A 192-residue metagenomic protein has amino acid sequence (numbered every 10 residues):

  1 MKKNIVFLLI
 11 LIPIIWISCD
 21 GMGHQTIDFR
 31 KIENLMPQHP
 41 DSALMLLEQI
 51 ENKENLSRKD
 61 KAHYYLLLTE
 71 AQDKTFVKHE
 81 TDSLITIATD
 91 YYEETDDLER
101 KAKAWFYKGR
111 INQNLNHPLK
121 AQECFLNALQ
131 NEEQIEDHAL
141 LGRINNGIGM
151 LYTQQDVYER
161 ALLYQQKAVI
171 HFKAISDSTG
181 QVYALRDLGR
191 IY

Functional and structural regions predicted by a protein language model:
M1-N4: Positively charged n-region of N-terminal signal peptides that target proteins for export
V6-F7, L185: Short amphipathic alpha-helical "recognition" segments used for binding
F7-W16: Bacterial N-terminal signal peptides
C19-Y192: A "functional boundary" signal
